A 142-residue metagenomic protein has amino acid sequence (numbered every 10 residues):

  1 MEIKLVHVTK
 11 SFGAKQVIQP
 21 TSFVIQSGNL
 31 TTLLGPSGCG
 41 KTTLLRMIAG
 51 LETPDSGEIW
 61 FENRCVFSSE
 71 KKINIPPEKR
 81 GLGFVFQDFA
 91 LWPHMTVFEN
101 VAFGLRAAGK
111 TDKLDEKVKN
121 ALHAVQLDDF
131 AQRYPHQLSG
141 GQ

Functional and structural regions predicted by a protein language model:
T31-T32, F84: Short beta-strand immediately N-terminal to the Walker A/P-loop
L34-P36: The feature captures the beta-strand-to-loop junction immediately N-terminal to the Walker
A49: Helix-to-loop junction immediately C-terminal to a conserved catalytic motif
E58-R80, K110: ABC ATPase NBD Q-loop/coupling interface
R64-S68, R106-F130: Conserved ABC ATPase "signature" region
H94-G104: Short coil-to-helix segment of the ABC ATPase nucleotide-binding domain corresponding to the Q-loop/switch region
Y134-Q142: Conserved ABC ATPase signature
